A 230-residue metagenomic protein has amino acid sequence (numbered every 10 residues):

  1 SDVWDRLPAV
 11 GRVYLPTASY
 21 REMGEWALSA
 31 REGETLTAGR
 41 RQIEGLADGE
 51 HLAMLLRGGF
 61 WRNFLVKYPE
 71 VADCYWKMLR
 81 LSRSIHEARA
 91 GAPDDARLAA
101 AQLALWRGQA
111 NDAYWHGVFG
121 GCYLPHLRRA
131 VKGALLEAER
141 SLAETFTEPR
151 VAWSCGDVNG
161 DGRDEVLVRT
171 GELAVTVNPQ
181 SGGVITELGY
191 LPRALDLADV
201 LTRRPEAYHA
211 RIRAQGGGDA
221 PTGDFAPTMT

Functional and structural regions predicted by a protein language model:
S1-V166, L173: Active-site and substrate-binding clefts of carbohydrate-active enzymes
E144-T230: Beta-strand-rich N-terminal accessory domains
